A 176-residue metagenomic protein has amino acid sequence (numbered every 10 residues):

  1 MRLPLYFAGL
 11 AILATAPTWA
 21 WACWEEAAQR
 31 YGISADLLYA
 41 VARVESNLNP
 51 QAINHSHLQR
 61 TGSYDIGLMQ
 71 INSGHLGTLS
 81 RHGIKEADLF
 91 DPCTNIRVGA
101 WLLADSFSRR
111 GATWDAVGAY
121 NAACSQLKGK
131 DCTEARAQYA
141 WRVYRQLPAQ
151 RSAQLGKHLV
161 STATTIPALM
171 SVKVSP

Functional and structural regions predicted by a protein language model:
R2-L10: Sec-dependent signal peptide recognition, specifically the positively charged N-region followed immediately by
L10-A11, K85: Residue-level detector of alpha-helical transmembrane segments in integral membrane proteins
A11-I12, N72: N-proximal short alpha-helices
T15-P17: N-terminal signal peptide c-region/cleavage motif recognized by signal peptidases
W21-V160: Catalytic glycan-binding domains that act on GlcNAc-containing polysaccharides
K157-P176: Intrinsically disordered, low-complexity charged/polar segments
